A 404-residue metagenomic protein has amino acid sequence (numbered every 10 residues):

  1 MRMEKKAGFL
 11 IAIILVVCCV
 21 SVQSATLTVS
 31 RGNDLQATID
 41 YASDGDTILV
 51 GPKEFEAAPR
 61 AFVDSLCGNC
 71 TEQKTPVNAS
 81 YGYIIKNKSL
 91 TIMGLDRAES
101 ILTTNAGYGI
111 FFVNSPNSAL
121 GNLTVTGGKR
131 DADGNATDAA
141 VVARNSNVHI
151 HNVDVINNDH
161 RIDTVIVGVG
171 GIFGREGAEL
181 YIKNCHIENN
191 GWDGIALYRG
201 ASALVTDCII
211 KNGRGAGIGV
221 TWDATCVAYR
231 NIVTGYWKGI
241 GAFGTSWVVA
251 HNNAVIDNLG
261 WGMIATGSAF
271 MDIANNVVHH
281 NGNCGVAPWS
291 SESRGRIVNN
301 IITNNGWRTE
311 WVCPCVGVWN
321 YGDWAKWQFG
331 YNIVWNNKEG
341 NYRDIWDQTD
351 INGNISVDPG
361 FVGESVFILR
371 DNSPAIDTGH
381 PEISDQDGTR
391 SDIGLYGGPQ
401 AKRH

Functional and structural regions predicted by a protein language model:
V16-T47, G51-C67, P359-G363: Right-handed parallel beta-helix/beta-solenoid
I48, Y83, L90, S100 (+21 more regions): Solenoid scaffold repeats with emphasis on beta-solenoid/beta-helix
G51, M93-L95, V113, G121 (+24 more regions): Feature marks extracellular polysaccharide-active and adherence modules
P52, E56-V63, N69-A136, N157-D159 (+2 more regions): Right-handed parallel beta-helix/beta-spiral solenoid domain characteristic of secreted/periplasmic
K53-E56, D96-E99, W307, V334-G340 (+2 more regions): Acidic glycine-/aspartate-rich tracts in secreted/extracellular proteins
D64-Y83, T104-F111, A132-V142, I162-E176 (+7 more regions): Extracellular beta-strand/beta-solenoid scaffold signature
G239, W247-R370: Predominantly extracellular beta-rich ligand-binding scaffolds that present long acidic/polar faces for carbohydrate
N352-K402: C-terminal accessory segments
